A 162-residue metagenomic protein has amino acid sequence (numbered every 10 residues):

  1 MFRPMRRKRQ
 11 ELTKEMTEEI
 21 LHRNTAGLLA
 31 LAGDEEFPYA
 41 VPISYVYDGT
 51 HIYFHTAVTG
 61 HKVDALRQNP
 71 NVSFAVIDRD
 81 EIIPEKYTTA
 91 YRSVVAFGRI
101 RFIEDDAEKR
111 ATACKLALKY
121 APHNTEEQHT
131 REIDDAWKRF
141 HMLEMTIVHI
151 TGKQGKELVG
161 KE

Functional and structural regions predicted by a protein language model:
M1-R23: Extreme N-terminal tail/first-helix region
F2-K8, E81-E162: Charged, gly/pro-rich active-site loop segments
I20-L21, A65-L66, L116, M145: A generic structural signal for nonpolar/aromatic side chains embedded in well-ordered alpha-helices
N24-V58, F74-A75: Short beta-strand segments
A26, A40-P42, N71, V95-F97 (+1 more regions): Broad gene-expression machinery/nucleic-acid interaction feature
V58-H61, E144: N-acyltransferase acceptor-side catalytic subdomain
G60-K62, V159-G160: Short, surface-exposed beta-strand-loop junctions and turns on beta-sheet-rich folds
H61-Y91: Helix-adjacent hinge/juxtasegments
